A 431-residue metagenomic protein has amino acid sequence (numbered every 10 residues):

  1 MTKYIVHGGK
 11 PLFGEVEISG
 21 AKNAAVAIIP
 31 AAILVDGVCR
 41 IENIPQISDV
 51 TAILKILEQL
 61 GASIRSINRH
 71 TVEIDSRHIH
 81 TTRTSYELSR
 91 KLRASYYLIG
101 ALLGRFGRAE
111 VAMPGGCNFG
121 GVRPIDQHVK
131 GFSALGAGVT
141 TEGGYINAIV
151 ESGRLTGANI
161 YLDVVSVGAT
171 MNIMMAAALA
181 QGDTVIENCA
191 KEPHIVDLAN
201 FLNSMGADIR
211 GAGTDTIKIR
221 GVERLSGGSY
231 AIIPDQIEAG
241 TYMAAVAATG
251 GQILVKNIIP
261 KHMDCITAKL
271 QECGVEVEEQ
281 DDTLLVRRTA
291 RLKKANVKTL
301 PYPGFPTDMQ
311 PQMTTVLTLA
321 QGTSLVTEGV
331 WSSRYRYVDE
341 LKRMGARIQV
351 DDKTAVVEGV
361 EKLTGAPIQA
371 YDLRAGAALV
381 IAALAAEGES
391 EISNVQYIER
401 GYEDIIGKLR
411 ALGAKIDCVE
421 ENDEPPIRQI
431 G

Functional and structural regions predicted by a protein language model:
M1-G431: Short, structured segments at the rim of ligand-binding sites
